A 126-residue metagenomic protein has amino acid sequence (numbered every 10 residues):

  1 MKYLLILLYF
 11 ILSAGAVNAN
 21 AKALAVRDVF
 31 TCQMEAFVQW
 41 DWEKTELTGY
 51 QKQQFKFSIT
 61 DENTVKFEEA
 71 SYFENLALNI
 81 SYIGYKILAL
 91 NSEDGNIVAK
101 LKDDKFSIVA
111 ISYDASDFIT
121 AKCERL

Functional and structural regions predicted by a protein language model:
L4-G15: Sec-dependent N-terminal signal peptides
G15-K22: Sec/Tat signal peptide C-region and signal peptidase I cleavage site
V26, T31-T64: Short, solvent-exposed loop/hinge segments that bridge or flank secondary-structure elements
A36-Q39, E68-N75, Y113-A115: Short, solvent-exposed aromatic-acidic interface loops
Q51, Y113-L126: Edge beta-strand at a domain terminus
S58-T64, I83-K86, K100-S107, R125-L126: Short, solvent-exposed coil/turn segments at beta-strand boundaries
E62-I97: Contiguous, well-ordered beta-strand patches that form the walls/edges of small beta-barrel/beta-sandwich domains
V98-F118: Short, exposed beta-strand-loop hairpins at the edges of beta-sheets in extracellular/periplasmic proteins
